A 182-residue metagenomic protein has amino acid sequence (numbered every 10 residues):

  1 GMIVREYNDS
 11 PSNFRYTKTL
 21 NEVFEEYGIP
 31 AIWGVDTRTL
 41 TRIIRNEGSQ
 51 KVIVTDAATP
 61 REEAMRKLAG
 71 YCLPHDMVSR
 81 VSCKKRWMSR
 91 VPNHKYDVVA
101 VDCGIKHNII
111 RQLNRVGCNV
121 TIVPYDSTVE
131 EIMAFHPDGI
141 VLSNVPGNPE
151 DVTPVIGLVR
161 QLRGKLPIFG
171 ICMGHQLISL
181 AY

Functional and structural regions predicted by a protein language model:
G1-H136, P149: RNA-binding accessory domains that recognize and position tRNA/RNA substrates
G139-Y182: Cysteine-nucleophile active-site neighborhood
